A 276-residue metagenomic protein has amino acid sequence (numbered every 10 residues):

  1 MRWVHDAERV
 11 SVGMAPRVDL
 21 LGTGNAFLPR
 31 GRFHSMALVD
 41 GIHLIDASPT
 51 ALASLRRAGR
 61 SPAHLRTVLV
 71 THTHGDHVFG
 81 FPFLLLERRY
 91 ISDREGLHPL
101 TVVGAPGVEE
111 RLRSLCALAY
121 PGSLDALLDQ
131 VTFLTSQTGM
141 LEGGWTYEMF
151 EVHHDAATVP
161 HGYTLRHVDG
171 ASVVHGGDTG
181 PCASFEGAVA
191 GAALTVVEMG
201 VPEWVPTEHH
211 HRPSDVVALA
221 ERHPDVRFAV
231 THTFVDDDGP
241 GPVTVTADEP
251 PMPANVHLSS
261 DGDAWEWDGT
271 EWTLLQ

Functional and structural regions predicted by a protein language model:
R2-A58, V159-G177, L194: Conserved beta-strand hairpin/beta-sheet module of binuclear metal-dependent hydrolase folds, prominently
W3, E95, P99-V159, V168 (+2 more regions): Metallo-beta-lactamase
V18, A37, D46, L55 (+6 more regions): Divalent metal-coordination and catalytic microenvironments
L28-R30, F133-A190, L194-V201: Active-site-proximal loop/helix segment associated with metal-binding centers of metalloenzymes
L44-S48, R66-H72, A105, V173-G177 (+3 more regions): Active-site neighborhood of phospho(di)ester-bond hydrolases with catalytic His/Asp-centered motifs
T50-T101, G191-L194: Active-site metal-binding motif and surrounding structural segment of the metallo-beta-lactamase
G80-R88, L115, D238-D248: Metal-dependent catalytic neighborhoods of phosphoester/phosphodiester hydrolases
P181-G269: Cap/insert and terminal regions of metallo-dependent hydrolase folds
